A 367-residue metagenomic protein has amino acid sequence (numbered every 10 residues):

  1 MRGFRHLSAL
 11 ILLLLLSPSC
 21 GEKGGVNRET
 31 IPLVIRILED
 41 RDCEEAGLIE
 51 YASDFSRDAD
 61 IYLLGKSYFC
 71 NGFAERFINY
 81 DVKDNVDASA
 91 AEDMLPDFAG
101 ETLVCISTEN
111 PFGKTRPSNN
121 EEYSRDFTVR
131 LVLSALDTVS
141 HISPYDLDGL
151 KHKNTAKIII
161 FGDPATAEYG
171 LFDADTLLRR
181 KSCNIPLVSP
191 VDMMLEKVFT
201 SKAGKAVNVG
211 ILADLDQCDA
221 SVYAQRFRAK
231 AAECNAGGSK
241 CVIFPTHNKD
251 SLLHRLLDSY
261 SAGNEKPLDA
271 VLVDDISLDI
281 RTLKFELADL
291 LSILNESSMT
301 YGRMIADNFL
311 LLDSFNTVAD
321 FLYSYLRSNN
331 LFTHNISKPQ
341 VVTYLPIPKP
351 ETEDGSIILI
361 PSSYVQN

Functional and structural regions predicted by a protein language model:
M1-S8: Bacterial N-terminal signal peptides that target proteins for export
A9-L14: Hydrophobic helical h-region of N-terminal Sec-dependent signal peptides in bacterial secretory/periplasmic proteins
S17-S19: C-terminal motif of bacterial Sec signal peptides marking the signal peptidase cleavage site
G21-N367: Non-catalytic structural scaffold of enzyme domains
